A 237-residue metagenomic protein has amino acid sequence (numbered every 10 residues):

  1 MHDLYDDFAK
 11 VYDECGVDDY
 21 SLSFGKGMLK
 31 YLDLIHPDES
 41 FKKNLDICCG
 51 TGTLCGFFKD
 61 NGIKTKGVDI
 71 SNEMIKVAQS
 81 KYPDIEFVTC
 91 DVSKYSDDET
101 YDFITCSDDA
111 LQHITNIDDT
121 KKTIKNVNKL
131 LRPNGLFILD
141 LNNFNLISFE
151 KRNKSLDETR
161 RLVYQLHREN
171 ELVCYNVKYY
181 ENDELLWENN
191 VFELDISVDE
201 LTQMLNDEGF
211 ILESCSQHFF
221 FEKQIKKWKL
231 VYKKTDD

Functional and structural regions predicted by a protein language model:
M1-E39: Conserved class I S-adenosyl-L-methionine
S40-C48: Conserved class I S-adenosyl-L-methionine
G52-K94: Class I SAM-dependent methyltransferase SAM/SAH-binding core
S96-F103: A short acidic, Gly/Pro-enriched loop at the edge of an enzyme's catalytic core that lines a small-molecule cofactor
K121-P133: A short glycine-rich, Lys/Arg-flanked "PGG" loop and its adjoining helix->strand segment in the class I
I138-M204: SAM-dependent methyltransferase
N190-L194, I211-F220: Conserved S-adenosyl-L-methionine
F221-D237: Core SAM-dependent methyltransferase catalytic element
